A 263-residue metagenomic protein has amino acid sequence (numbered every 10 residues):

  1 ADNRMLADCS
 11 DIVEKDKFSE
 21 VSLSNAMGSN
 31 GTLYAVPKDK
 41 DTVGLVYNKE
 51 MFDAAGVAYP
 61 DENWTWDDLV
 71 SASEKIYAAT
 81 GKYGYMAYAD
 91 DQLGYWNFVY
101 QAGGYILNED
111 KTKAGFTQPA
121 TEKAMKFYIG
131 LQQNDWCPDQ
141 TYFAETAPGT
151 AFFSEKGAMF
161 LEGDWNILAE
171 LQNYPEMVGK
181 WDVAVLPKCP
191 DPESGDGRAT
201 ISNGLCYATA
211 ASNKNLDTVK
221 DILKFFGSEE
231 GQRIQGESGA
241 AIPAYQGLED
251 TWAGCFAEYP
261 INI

Functional and structural regions predicted by a protein language model:
A1-F18, E50, A54-G56, A151 (+3 more regions): Extracytoplasmic "Venus flytrap"/periplasmic binding protein-like
A1-G44, D67-V70, N97, K180-L186 (+1 more regions): Hinge/lid segment of periplasmic solute-binding proteins
D2-R4, L23-P60, A87-K111, D196 (+1 more regions): Periplasmic solute-binding protein
A55, K126, G130-N134, Q172-I242: Extracytoplasmic/periplasmic substrate-recognition and gating elements
G56-D61, D110-K113, I129-F143, K156 (+1 more regions): A local structural motif
W64-V70, D139-F153: Short helix-initiation/N-cap motifs at beta->coil->alpha
S73-K75, T112-T141, L186-C189: Glycine-centered hinge/linker elements that transmit conformational signals in sensory and ligand-binding systems
E145, E162-I167, N203-L205: Beta->alpha turn/N-cap motifs
